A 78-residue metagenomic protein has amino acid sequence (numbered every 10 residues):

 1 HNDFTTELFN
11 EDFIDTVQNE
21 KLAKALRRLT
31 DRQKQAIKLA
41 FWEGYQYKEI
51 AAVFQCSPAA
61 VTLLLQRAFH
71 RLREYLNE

Functional and structural regions predicted by a protein language model:
H1-N19: Internal acidic/polar
K21-L29: Short amphipathic alpha-helical boundary/capping segments
L26-R27, F41, R73: Short, locally clustered residues in the helix-turn-helix/winged-helix DNA-binding domain
R32-Q33: The N-cap/first-turn positions of alpha helices within or immediately adjacent to helix-turn-helix DNA-binding domains
A36-A40: A short pre-motif secondary-structure segment
Y47: Helix-turn-helix DNA-binding elements, focusing on the entry/boundary residues of the two helices that contact DNA
A51-E78: DNA-recognition helix of helix-turn-helix
